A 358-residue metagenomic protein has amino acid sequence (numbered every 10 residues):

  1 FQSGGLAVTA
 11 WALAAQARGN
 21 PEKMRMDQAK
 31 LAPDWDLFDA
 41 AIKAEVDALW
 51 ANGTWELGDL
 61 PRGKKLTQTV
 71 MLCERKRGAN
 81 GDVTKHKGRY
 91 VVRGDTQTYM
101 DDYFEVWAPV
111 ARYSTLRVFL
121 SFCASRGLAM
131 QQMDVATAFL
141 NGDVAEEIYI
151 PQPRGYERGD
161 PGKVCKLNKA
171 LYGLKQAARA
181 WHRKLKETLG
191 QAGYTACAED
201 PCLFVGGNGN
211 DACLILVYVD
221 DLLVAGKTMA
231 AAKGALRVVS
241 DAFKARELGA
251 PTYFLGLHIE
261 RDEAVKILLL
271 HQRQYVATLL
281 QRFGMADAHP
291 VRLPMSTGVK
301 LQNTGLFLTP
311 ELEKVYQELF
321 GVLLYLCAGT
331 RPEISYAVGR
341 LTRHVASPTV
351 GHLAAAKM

Functional and structural regions predicted by a protein language model:
F1-M358: Long, low-complexity, charge-biased intrinsically disordered regions
